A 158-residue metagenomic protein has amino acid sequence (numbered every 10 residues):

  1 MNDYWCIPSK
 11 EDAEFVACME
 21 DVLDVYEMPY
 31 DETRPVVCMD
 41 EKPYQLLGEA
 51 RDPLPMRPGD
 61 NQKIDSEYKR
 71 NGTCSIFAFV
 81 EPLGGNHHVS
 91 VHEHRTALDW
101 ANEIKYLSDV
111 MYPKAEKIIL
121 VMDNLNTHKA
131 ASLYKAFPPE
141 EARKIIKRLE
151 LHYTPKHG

Functional and structural regions predicted by a protein language model:
M1-M19: Short Lys/Arg-enriched helix C-cap and helix-to-coil transition segments that create basic nucleic-acid-contact patches
M19-K105: Extended, low-complexity cationic-aromatic segments
V37-M39, I119-M122, H152-Y153: Short beta-strand segments
P43-Y44, L83, L125-T127, H157-G158: Conserved nucleotide-binding/hydrolysis micro-motifs of P-loop NTPases
L47-E49, K129-K135: A short acidic (Asp/Glu
Q62-K69, A142-G158: RNase H-like polynucleotidyl transferase catalytic core
L98-I119: Short, basic/hydrophobic alpha-helical segments
A115-K129: Acidic/histidine-rich, metal-coordinating catalytic segments
